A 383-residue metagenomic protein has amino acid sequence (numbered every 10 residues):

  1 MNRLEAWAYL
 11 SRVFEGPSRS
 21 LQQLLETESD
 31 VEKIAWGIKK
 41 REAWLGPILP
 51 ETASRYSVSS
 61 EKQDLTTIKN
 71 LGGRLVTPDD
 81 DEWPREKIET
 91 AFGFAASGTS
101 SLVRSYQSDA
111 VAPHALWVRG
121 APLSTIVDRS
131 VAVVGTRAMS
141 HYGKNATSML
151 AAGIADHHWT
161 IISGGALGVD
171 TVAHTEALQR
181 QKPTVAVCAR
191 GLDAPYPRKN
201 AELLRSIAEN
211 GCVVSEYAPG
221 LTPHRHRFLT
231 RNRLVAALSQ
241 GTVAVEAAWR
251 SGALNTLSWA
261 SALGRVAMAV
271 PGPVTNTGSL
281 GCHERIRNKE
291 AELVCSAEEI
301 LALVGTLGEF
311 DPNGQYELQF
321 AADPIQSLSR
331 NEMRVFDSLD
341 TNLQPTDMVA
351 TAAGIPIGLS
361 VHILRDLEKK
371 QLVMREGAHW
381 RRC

Functional and structural regions predicted by a protein language model:
M1-S148, A152-D156, M374: Short, positively charged patches
W7, L21-Q22, E332-L339: Hydrophobic residues on short alpha-helical segments
A151, T160-R250, L254: Phosphate/pyrophosphate-binding betaalpha-module
A291, A297-S338: Conserved alpha/beta core segments of nucleic-acid transaction machinery
T341-A353: Short acidic, hydrophobic short linear motifs in intrinsically disordered regions
G354-K369: Short amphipathic alpha-helical interaction segments
E368-W380: A short, conserved structural fragment
